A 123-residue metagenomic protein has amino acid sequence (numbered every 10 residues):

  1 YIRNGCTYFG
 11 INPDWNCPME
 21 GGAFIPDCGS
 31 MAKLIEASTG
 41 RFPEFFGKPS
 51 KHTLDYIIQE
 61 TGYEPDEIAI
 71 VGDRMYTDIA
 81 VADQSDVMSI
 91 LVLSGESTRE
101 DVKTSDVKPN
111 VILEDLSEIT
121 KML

Functional and structural regions predicted by a protein language model:
Y1-L123: Asp-based, Mg2+/Mn2+-dependent phosphohydrolase catalytic module
